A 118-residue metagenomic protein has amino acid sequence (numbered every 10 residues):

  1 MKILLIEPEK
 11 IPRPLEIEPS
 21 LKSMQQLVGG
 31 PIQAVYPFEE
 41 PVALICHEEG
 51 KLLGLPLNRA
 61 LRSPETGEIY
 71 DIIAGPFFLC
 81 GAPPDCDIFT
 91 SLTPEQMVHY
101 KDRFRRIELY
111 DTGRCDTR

Functional and structural regions predicted by a protein language model:
M1-R118: Domain-length accessory/inserted modules outside core catalytic folds
